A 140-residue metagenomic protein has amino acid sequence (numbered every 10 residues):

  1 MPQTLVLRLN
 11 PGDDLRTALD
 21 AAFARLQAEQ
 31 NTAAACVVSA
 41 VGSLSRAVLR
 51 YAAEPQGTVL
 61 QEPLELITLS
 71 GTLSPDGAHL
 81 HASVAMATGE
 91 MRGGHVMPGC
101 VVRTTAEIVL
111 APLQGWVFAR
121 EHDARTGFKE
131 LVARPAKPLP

Functional and structural regions predicted by a protein language model:
M1-H79, M86-P140: N-terminal intrinsically disordered, cationic/polar leader segments that include organellar targeting peptides
